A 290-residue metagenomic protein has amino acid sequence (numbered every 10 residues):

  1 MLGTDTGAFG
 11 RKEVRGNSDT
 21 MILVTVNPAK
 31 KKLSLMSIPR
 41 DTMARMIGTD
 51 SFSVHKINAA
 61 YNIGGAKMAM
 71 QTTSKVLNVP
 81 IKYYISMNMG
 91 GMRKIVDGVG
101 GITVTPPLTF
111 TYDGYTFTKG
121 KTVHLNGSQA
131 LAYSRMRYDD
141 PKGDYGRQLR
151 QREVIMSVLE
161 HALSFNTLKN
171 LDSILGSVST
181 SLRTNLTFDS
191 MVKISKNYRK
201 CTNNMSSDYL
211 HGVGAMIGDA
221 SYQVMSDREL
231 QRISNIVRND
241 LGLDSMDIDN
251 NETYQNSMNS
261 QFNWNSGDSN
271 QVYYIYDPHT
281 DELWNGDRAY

Functional and structural regions predicted by a protein language model:
M1-Y290: Non-catalytic, solvent-exposed segments at the cell envelope interface
